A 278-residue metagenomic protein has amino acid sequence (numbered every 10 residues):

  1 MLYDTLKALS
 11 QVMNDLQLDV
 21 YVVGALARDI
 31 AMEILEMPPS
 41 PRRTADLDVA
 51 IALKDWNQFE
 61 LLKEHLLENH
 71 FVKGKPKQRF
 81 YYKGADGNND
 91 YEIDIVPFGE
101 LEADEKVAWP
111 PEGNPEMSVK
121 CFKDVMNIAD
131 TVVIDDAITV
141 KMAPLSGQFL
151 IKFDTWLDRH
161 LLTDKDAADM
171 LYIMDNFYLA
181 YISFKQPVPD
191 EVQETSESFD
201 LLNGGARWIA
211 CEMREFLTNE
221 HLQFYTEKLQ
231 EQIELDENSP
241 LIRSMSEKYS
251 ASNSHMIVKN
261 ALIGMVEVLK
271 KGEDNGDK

Functional and structural regions predicted by a protein language model:
M1-K278: Compositionally biased terminal segments of proteins
